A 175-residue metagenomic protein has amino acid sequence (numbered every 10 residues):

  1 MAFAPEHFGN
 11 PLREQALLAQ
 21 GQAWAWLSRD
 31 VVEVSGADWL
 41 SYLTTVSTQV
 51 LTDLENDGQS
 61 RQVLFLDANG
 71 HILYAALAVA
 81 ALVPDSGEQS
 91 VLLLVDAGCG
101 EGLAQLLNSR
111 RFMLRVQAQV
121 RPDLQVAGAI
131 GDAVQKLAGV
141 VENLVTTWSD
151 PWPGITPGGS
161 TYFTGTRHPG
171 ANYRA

Functional and structural regions predicted by a protein language model:
M1-A175: Basic, glycine/lysine-rich polyanion-binding surfaces/domains
